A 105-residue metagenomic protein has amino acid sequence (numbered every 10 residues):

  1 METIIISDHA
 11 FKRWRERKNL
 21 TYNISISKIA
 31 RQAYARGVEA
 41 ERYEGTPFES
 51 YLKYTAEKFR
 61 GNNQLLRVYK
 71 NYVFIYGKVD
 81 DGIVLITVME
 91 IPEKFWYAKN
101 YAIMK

Functional and structural regions predicted by a protein language model:
M1-K105: Ribonuclease/tRNase effector modules and their secretory precursors
